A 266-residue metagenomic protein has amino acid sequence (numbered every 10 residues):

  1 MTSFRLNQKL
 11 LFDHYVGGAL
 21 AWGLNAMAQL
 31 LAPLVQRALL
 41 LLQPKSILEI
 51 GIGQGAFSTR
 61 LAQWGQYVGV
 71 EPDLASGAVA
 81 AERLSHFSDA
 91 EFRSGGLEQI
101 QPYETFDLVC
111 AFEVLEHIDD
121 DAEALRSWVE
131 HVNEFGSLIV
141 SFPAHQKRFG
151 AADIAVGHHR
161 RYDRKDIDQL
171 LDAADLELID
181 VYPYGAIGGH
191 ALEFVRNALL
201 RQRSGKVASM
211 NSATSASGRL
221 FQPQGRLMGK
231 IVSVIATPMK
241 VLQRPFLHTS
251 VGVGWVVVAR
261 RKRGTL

Functional and structural regions predicted by a protein language model:
M1-F112, A122-L125, P183, Q202-R203 (+4 more regions): Conserved N-terminal segment of class I S-adenosyl-L-methionine
S85-S88, V156-H159, N197-L199: Short, hinge-like loop/turn segments at secondary-structure boundaries
E113-H117: A short His-aromatic
A122-S137: A short glycine-rich, Lys/Arg-flanked "PGG" loop and its adjoining helix->strand segment in the class I
L138-R160, R164-Q169: Short, glycine-/aromatic-enriched active-site segment of Class I SAM-dependent methyltransferases
Q146-R148, G185-G188: Feature marks short, surface-exposed loop/turn motifs that line or immediately flank catalytic pockets and channel
L176-I187: Conserved S-adenosyl-L-methionine
L192-S204: Short, electropositive alpha-helical surface patch
